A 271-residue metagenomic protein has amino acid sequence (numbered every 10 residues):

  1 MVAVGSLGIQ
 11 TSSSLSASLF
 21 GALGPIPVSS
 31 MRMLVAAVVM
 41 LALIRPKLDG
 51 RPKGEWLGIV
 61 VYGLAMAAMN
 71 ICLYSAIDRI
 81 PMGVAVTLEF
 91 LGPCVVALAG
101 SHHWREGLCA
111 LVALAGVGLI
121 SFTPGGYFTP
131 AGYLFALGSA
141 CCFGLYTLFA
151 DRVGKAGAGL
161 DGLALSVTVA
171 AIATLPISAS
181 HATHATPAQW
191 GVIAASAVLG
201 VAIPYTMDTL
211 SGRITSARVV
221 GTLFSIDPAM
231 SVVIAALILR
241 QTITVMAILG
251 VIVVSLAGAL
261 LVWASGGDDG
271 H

Functional and structural regions predicted by a protein language model:
M1-P27, V61-L64, A68-C72, L111 (+5 more regions): Glycine-/small-residue-enriched transmembrane alpha-helix faces in small-molecule transporters and effluxers
M1-V4, A36-V61, H102-L108, G125-A131 (+4 more regions): Membrane-interface interhelical linkers
L19, V28, R32, A76 (+7 more regions): Hydrophobic/aromatic residues within transmembrane alpha-helices of multi-pass small-molecule transporters
A22-A68, V95-V96, V112, C142-Y146 (+2 more regions): Transmembrane alpha-helices of multi-pass small-molecule transport proteins
A22-I26, S30, R51-W56, F122-C142 (+2 more regions): Juxtamembrane helix-entry segments on the extracytoplasmic side of multipass membrane proteins
P27-S30, L34-V38, M66, L73-W104 (+2 more regions): Specific alpha-helical transmembrane segments that line the substrate/conduction pathway and gating interfaces
M31, A85-L91, F149-A171, V201-L237: Helix-helix packing/entry segments at the starts of transmembrane helices
M40, L91, R105-P124, S139 (+3 more regions): Hydrophobic transmembrane alpha-helices of multi-pass small-molecule transport proteins
